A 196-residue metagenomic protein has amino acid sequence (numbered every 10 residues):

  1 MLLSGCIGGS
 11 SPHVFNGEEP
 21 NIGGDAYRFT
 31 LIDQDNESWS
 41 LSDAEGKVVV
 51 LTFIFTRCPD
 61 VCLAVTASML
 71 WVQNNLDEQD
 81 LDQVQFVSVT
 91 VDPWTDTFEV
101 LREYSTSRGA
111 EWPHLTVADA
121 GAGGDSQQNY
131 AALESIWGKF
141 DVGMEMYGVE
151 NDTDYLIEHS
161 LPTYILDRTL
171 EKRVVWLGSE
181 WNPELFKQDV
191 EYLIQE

Functional and structural regions predicted by a protein language model:
M1-P12: Secretory targeting signatures
S11-S42: N-terminal "domain-start" segment that seeds a small globular fold
A26-Y27, V48-V49, S160-P162: Short loop/turn microsegments at loop-to-beta-strand junctions
W39-M69: Short active-site neighborhood of thiol/selenol oxidoreductases, capturing the structured segment around
V48, F55, Q73-D80, R108 (+3 more regions): Sec/Tat-exported extracytoplasmic proteins
T66-E134: Structural microenvironment flanking redox-active thiols in thiol-disulfide oxidoreductases
G138-K139, G143-E196: Thiol-/selenol-based redox modules, centered on thioredoxin-like and closely related oxidoreductase domains
